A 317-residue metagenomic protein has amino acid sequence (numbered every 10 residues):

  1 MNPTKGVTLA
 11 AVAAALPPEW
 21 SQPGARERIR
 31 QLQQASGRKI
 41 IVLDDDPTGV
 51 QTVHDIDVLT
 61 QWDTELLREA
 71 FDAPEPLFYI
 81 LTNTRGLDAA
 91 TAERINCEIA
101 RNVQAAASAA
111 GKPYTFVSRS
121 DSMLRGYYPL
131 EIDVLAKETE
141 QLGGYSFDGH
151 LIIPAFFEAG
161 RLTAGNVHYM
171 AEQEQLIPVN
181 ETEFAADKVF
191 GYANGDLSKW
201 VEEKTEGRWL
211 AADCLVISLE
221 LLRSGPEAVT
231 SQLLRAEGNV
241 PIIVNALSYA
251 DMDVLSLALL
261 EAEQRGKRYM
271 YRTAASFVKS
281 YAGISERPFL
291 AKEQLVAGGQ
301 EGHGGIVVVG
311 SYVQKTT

Functional and structural regions predicted by a protein language model:
K5-P74, E158: N-terminal basic/disordered segments at the start of proteins
R30-K39, D44, H54, A70 (+3 more regions): Cap/lid and interdomain-hinge subdomains that line or gate substrate/regulatory clefts in soluble alpha/beta enzymes
P47, T84, D121, F157 (+2 more regions): Short, glycine/serine-rich, charged loops/turns that create anion-binding and catalytic segments at active sites
Q51-T52, R161-L162, M252-V254, K279-A282 (+1 more regions): Short helix/loop capping segments that flank catalytic or ligand/cofactor-binding pockets
T84-A89, Y249-D251, F277, V313-K315: Short acidic, S/G/P-rich loop/turn micro-motifs used as interaction or catalytic elements
A250-L257, Q264-R265: Active-site loops and adjacent core secondary-structure elements that bind or stabilize anionic groups
L260-T317: Acidic, glycine-rich loop-and-beta core segments that form the ion-binding/anion-interacting portion of active sites
